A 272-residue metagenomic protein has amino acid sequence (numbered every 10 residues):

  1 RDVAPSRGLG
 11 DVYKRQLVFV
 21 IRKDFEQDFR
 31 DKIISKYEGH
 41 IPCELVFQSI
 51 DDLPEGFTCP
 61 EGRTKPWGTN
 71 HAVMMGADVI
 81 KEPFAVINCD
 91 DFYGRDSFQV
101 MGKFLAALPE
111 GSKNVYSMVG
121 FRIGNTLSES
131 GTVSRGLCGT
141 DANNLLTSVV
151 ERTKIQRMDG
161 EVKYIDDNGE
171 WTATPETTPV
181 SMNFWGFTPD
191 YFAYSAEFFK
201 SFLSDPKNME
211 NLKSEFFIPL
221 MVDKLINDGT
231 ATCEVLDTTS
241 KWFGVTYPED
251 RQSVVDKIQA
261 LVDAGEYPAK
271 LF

Functional and structural regions predicted by a protein language model:
D2-Y13: Single conserved hydrophobic/aromatic residue that forms the stacking wall/gate of nucleotide- or nucleobase-binding
R15-D24: Short beta-strand/loop segment that forms part of the nucleotide-sugar
Y37-P83: Short phosphate-binding loop-to-helix
E82-F92: Short beta-strand-to-loop acidic/aromatic patch adjacent to the donor-nucleotide binding site
R95-W185: Conserved core of the sugar-phosphate nucleotidyltransferase
F184-S195: Conserved nucleotide-sugar donor-binding and metal-coordinating catalytic region shared by glycosyltransferases
A196-A231: A C-terminal functional module that forms or caps the active site or interfaces directly with catalytic machinery
